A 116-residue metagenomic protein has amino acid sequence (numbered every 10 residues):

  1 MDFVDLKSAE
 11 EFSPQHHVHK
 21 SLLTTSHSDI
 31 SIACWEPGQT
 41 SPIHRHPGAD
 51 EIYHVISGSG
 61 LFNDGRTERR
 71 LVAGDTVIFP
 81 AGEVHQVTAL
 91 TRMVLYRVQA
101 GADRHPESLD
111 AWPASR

Functional and structural regions predicted by a protein language model:
M1-S28, P42, A73, S108-R116: A short, N-terminal "cap"/entry segment at the start of jelly-roll beta-barrel domains of the cupin/DSBH fold
S31-H46: Conserved short histidine dyad/triad with adjacent acidic residue
T40-P42, V77, A81-Q86: Histidine-centered metal-chelating micro-motifs
G48-D50, V55-G60: Glycine- and acidic-residue-biased ligand/ion/polar-headgroup-sensing regions
I56-S57, V72-A73, T91: A cytosolic small-molecule/anion-sensing beta-strand core signal
R66-A81: Short acidic-glycine-tyrosine-enriched beta hairpin
A81-H105: Ligand-binding loop in jelly-roll beta-barrel domains
